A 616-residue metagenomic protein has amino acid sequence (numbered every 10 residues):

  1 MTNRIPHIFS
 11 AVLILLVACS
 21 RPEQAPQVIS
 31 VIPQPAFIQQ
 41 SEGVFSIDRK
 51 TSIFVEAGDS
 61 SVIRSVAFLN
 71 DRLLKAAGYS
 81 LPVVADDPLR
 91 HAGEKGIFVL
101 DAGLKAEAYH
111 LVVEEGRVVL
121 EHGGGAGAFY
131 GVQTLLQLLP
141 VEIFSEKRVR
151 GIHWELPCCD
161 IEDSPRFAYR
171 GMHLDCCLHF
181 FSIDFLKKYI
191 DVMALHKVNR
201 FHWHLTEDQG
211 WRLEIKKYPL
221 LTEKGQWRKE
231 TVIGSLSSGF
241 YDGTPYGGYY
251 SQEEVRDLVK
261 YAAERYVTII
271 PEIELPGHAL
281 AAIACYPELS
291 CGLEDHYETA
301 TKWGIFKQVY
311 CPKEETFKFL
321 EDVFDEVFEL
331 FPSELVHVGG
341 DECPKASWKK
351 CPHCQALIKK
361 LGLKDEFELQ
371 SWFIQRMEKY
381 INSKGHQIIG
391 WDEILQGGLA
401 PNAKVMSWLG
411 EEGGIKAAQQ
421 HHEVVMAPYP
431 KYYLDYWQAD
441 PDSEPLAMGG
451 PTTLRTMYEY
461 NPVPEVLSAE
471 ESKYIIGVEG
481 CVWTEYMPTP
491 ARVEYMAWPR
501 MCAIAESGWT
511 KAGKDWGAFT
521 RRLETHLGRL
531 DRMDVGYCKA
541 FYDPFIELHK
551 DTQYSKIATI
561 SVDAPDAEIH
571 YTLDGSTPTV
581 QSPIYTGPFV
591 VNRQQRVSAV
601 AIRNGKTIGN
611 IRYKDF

Functional and structural regions predicted by a protein language model:
M1-I29: Bacterial Sec-dependent N-terminal signal peptides
S20-F167, R492, S507-T520, E524-M533: Contiguous, structured surface segment used for ligand recognition
V31, F54, I63, T520-F616: Short, compositionally stereotyped local motifs that mark structural "simplifiers"
L104-L335, R376, Y380, E479-W483: Feature activates predominantly on carbohydrate-active enzymes
L205-Q209, K217, I273-A279, E342-P344 (+3 more regions): Active-site-proximal loop/turn and secondary-structure-junction residues that shape catalytic pockets, frequently
A282-E288, T299-T301, I305-P401, W408-K416: Active-site neighborhood of glycoside hydrolase catalytic domains
I388-E393, G398-A403, L409-I557: Flexible, acidic glycine-rich loops studded with aromatic residues
